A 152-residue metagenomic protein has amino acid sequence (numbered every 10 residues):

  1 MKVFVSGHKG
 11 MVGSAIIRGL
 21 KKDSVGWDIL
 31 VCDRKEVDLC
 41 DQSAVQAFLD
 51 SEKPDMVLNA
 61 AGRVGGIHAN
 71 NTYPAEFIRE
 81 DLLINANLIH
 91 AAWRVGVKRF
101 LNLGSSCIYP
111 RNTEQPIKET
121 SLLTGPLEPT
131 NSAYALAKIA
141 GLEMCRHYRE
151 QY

Functional and structural regions predicted by a protein language model:
M1-K22: N-terminal Rossmann NAD(P)H-binding glycine-rich loop of SDR-like oxidoreductase domains
S6, C32, V57-R63, F100-S106: SDR active-site strand-loop-helix element
K21-A47: Adenosine-cofactor binding site in Rossmann-like domains, unifying the SAM/SAH pocket of S-adenosylmethionine-dependent
D41, M56, I84-N87, R99 (+2 more regions): Conserved cofactor-binding/catalytic machinery of classical short-chain dehydrogenase/reductase
Q42-L82, R94: NAD(P)H-binding glycine-rich loop region in Rossmannoid oxidoreductase-like domains and their noncatalytic homologs
F77-N85, G96, L101, A137-K138: Short alpha-helix in the Rossmann-fold core of NAD(P)-dependent oxidoreductases
A86-N131: Conserved Rossmann-fold NAD(P)-dependent oxidoreductase catalytic core, especially the SDR/UDP-sugar
N87, P129-Y152: Active-site Tyr-X1-5-Lys
